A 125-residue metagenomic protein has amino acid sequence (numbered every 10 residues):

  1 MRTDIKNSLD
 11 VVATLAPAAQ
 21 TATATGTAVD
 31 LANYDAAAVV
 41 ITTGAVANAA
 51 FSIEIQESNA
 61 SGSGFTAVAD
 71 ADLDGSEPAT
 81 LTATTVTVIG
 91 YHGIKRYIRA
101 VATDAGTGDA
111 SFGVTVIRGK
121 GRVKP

Functional and structural regions predicted by a protein language model:
M1-A13, N33, D104-P125: C-terminal interaction-tip segments
N7, L31-N33, I55-E57, A83 (+2 more regions): Surface-exposed beta-strand edges and flanking loops
L15-A32, A45-A67, E77-T85, G106-D109: Surface-exposed ligand/attachment interfaces on beta-rich extracellular proteins
D35-I41, Y91-D109: Noncatalytic modules at the cell exterior or secretory-pathway interfaces, chiefly beta-strand-rich lectin/adhesion
A71-S76, G121: Short, solvent-exposed aromatic-acidic interface loops
